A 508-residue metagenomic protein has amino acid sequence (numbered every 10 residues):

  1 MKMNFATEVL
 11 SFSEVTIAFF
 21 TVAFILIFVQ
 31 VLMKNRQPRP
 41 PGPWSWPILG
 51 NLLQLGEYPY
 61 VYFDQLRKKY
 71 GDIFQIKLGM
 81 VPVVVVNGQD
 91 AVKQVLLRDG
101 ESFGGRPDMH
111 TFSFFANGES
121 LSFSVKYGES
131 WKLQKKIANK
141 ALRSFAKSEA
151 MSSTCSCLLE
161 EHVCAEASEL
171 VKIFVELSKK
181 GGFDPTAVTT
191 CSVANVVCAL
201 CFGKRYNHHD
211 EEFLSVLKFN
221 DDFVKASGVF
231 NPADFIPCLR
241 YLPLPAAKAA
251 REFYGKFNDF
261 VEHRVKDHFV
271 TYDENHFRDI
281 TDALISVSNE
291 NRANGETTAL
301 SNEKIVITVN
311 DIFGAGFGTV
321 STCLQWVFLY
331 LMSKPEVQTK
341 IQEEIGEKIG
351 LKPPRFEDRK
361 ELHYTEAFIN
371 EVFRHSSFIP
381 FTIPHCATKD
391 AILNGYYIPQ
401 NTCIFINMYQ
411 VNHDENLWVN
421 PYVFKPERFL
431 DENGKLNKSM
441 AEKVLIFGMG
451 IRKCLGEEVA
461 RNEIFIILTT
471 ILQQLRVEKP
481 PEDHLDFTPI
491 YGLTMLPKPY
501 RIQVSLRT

Functional and structural regions predicted by a protein language model:
K2-F24, K77-V84, S148-A165, V175-A199 (+7 more regions): Cytochrome P450
R36-L53, V61-L158, P185, T189-V196 (+1 more regions): Cytochrome P450 substrate-recognition site 1
L52-G71, D259, D267, L351-G395 (+1 more regions): Conserved cytochrome P450 K-helix E-x-x-R motif and the immediately C-terminal K′/meander segment
M80-K93, E119-L121, A167-V175, F183-H208 (+4 more regions): Hydrophobic mid-domain F-helix/FG-region of cytochrome P450s
R143, V193-A194, K225-G228, E252-L324 (+5 more regions): Conserved cytochrome P450 catalytic core segment spanning the I/J/K helices
F183, V193, V197, F202 (+8 more regions): Central I-helix of cytochrome P450 enzymes
P335-Q338, E458-M495: Cytochrome P450 heme-binding "Cys pocket" and the immediately downstream C-terminal segment
I406-K435: Conserved cytochrome P450 K-helix/beta-meander segment immediately N-terminal to the heme-binding cysteine loop
